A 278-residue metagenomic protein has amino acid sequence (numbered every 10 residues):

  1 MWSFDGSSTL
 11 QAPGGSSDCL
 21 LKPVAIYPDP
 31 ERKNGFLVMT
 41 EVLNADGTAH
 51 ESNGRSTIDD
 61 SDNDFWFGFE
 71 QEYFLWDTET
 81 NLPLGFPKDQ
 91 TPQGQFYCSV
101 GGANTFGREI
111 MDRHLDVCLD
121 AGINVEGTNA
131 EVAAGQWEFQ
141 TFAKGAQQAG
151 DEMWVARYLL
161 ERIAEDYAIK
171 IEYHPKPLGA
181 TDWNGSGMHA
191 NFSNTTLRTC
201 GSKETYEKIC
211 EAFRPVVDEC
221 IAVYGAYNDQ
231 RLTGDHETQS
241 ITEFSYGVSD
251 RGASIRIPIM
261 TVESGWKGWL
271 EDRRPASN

Functional and structural regions predicted by a protein language model:
M1, Q148, L159-I171, R198-N278: C-terminal accessory/tail domains of diverse enzymes
M1-A130, A149-V155: ATP/Mg2+-dependent ligation/transfer catalytic cores
V42-T48, G102-A103, A143-A149, N194-R198 (+2 more regions): A generic structural motif
W66, G107, M153-A156, W183 (+2 more regions): Active-site-proximal structural scaffolding
G68-D77, P83-G101, A121-T141, I171-N191 (+1 more regions): Core alpha/beta catalytic barrel or barrel-like domain that forms the active/cofactor pocket in diverse metabolic
A143-V155, L178-G179: Active-site neighborhood of thiol-dependent amide/isopeptide-bond enzymes
G150-Y158, I163-H174, G185-F192: Loop-centered beta-sheet repeat module
N184-E204: Acidic/histidine-rich catalytic neighborhood
